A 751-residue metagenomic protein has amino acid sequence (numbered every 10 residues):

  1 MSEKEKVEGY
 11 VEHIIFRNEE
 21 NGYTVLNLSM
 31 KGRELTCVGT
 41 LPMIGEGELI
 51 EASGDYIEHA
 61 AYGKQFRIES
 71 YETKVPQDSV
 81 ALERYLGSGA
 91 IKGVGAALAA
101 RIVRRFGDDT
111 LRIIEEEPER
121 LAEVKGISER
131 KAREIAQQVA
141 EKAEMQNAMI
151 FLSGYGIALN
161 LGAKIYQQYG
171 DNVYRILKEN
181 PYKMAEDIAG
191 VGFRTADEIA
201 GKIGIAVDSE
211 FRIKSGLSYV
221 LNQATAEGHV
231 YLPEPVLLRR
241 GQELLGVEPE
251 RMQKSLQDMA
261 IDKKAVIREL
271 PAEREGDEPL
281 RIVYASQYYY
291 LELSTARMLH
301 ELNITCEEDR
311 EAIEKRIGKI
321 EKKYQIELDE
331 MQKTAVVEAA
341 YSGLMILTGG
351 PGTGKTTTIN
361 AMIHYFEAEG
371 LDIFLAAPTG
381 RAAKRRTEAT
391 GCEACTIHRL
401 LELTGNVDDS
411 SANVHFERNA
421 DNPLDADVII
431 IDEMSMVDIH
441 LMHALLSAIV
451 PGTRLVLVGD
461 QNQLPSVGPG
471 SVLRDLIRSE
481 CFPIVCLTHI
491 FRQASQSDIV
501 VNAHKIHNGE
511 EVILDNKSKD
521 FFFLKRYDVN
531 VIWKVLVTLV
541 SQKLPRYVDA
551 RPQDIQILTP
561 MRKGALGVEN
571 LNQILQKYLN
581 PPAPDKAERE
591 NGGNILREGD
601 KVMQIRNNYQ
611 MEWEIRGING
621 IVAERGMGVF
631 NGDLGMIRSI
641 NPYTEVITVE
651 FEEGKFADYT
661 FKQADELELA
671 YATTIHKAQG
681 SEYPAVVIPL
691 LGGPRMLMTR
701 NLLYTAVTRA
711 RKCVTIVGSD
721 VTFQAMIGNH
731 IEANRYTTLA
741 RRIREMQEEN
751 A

Functional and structural regions predicted by a protein language model:
E3-N18, G54, L634-R638: Structural detector for short beta-strands of small beta-barrel domains
R17-N27, Y643-V649: Short aromatic-glycine-enriched beta-strand elements
Y23-G32, T36-C37, G45-E273, E278-L280 (+6 more regions): Accessory alpha-helical DNA-binding modules that contact the DNA backbone or grooves
E273-V428, I477, P483-R492, I499-F523: ASCE P-loop NTPase motor cores of helicases and related translocases
D372, D425-V428, G452-V456, C713: Loop/turn-to-beta-strand initiation segments
E433, G459: Walker B catalytic acidic pair
Q461-M627, M746: Conserved helicase motor core of P-loop NTPases
N508, E624-G626, N631-A751: C-terminal accessory regions
